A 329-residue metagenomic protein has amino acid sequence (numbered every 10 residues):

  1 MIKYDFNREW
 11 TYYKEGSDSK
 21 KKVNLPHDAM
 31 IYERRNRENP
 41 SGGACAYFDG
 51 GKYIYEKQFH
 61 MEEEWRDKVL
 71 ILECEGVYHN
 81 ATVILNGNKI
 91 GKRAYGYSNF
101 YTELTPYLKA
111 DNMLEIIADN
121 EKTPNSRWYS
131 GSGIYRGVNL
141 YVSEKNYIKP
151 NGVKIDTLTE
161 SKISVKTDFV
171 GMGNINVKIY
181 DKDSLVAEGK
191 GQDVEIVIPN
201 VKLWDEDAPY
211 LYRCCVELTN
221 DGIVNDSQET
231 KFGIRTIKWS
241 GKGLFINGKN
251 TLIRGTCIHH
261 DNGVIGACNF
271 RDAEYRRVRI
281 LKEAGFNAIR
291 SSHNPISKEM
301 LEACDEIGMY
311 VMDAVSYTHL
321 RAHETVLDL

Functional and structural regions predicted by a protein language model:
M1-E38, I117: Accessory carbohydrate-binding/adhesion or oligomerization-edge regions at the termini of glycan-active proteins
Y4-F6, W10-G16, D49-I148, G171-M172 (+2 more regions): Accessory beta-strand-rich segments of carbohydrate-active enzymes
N39-H60, K68-E73, H79-T82, Y147 (+2 more regions): Active-site-adjacent substrate/metal-binding segments within catalytic domains of carbohydrate-active enzymes
I84-I90, Y180-K182, N247: Short strand-turn-strand beta-turns centered on an Asx-Gly dipeptide
N146-G171: Surface beta-strand/loop "capping" patches
N174-K238: Extended acidic/polar, glycine-enriched regions that form or flank non-catalytic beta-rich accessory modules
T318-T325: Conserved small/polar residues in nucleotide/adenosyl-binding loops
